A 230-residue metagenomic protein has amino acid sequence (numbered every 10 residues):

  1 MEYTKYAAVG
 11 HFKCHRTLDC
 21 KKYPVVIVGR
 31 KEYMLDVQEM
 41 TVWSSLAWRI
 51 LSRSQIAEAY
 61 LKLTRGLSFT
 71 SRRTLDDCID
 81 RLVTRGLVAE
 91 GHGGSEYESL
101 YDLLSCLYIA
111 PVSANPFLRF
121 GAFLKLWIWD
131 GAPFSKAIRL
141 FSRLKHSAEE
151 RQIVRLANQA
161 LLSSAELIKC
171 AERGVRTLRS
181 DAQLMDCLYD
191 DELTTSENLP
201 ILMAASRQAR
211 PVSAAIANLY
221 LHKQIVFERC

Functional and structural regions predicted by a protein language model:
M1-C20, A89-E90: N-terminal leader segment of winged-helix/HTH proteins
K13-C14, I27-K31, R139: Short, flexible segments with low predicted structural confidence
K21-V26, R30, L35: A short, structured beta-strand/loop element
Y33-C230: Long, charge-rich, low-complexity alpha-helical segments
